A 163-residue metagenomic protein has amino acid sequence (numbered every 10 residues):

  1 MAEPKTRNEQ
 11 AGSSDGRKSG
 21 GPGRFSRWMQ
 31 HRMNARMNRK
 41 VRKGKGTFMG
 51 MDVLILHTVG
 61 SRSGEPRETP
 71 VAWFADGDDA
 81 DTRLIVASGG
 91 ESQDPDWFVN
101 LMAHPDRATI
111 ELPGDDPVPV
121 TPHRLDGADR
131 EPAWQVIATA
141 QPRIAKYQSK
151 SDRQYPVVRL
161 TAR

Functional and structural regions predicted by a protein language model:
M1-R27: Compositionally biased, charge-rich terminal segments
E3-N8, A128, T139-A140, P156-V157: Conserved nucleotide- and phosphate/pyrophosphate-binding catalytic cores in adenylate/nucleotidyl-handling enzymes
G21-R67: N-terminal first-folded block
M51-G89: Short beta-strand segments
D52, T69, H104-D106, P156: Residues that flank catalytic or metal-binding motifs in active/ligand-binding sites
H57-S61, E111-P113, T161: A generic structural motif
G89-I144, K150-R153: Short, structured beta-strand-loop surface elements
Q148-R163: Charged phosphate-binding loop/patch that engages nucleotide di/tri-phosphates or the phosphate backbone of nucleic
